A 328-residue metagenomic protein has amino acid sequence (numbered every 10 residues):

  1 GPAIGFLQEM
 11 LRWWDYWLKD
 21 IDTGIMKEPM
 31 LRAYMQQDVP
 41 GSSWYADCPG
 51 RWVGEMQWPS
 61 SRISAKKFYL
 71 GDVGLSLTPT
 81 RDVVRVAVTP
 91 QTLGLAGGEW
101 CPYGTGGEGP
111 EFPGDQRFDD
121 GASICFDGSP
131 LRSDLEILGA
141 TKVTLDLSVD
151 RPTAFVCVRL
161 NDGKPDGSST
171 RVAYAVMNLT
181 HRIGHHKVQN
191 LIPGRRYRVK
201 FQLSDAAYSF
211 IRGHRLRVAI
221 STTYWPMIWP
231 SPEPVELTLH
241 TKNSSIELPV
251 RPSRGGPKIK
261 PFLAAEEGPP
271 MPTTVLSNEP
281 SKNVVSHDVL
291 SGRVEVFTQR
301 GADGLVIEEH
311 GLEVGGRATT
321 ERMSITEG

Functional and structural regions predicted by a protein language model:
P2-G328: C-terminal, loop-rich substrate-recognition/catalytic regions characterized by aromatic stacking residues
